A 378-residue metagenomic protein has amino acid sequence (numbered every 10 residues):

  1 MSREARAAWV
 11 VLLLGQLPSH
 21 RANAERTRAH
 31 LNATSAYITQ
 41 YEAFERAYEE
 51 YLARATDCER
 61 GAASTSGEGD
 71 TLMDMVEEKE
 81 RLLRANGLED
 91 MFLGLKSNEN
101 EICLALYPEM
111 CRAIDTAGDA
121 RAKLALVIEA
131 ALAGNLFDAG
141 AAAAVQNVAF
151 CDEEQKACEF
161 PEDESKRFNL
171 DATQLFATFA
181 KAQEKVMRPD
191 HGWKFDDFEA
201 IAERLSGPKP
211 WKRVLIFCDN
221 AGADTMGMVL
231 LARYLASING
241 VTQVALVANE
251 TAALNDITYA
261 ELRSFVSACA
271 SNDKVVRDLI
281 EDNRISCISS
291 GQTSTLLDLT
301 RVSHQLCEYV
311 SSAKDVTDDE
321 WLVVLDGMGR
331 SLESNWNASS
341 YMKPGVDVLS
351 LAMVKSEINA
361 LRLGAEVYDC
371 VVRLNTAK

Functional and structural regions predicted by a protein language model:
S2-R213: Electropositive, gly/pro-rich neighborhoods at or near active sites that engage anionic ligands
K194-D197, M228, V302: Amphipathic coiled-coil/heptad-repeat helices and related helical stalk/stem segments that mediate oligomerization
K212-R213, G240-A245, D347: Residues at the starts of beta-strands that form the adenosine-phosphate
R213-N220: Short glycine-rich or small-residue beta-strand-to-loop segments that form or flank ligand, phosphate, metal/Fe-S
N220-G222, E250: Residue-level signal for short, function-critical loop segments
G222-A245: Histidine-anchored nucleotide/phosphate-binding helix
V247-A252, I257-K378: C-terminal functional extensions of proteins
